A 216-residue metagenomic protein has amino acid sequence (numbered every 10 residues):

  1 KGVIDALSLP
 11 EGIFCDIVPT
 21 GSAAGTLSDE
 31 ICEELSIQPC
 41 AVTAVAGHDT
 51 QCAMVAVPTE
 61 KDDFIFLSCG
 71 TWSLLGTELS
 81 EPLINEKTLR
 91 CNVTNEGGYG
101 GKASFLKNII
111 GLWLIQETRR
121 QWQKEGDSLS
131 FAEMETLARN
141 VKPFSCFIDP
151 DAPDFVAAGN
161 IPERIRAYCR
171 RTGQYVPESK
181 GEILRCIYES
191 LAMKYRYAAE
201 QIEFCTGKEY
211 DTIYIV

Functional and structural regions predicted by a protein language model:
K1, D5-A6, D29-T212: Active-site core segments that coordinate phosphate-bearing ligands/cofactors across diverse enzyme families
D5-S22: A conserved helix-loop-beta module that forms one wall/lid of the active-site cleft in ATP-utilizing catalytic domains
I13, E209-V216: Short, intrinsically disordered, charge-balanced linker/junction segments flanking boundaries in proteins
